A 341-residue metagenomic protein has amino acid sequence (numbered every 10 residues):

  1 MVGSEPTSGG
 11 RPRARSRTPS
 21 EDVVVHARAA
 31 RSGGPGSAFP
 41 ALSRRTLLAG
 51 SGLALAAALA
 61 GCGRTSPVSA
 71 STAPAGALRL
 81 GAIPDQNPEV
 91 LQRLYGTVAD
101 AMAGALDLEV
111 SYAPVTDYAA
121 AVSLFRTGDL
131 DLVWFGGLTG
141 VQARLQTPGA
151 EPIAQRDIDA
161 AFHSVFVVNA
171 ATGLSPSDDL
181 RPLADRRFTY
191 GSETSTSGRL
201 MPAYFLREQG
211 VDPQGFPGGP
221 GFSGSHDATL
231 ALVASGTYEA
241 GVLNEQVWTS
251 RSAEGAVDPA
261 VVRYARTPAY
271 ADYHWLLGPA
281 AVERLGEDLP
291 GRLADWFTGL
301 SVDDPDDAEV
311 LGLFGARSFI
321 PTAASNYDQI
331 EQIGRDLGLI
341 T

Functional and structural regions predicted by a protein language model:
M1-L42, L53-A57: N-terminal secretory signal peptides
S43-L48: N-terminal export leaders
G63-T65: Bacterial signal peptide processing site
A73-L138: Extracytoplasmic small-molecule ligand-binding "clamshell" domains of the periplasmic binding protein/Venus flytrap
A75-R79, Q86-R93, T97, Y270 (+2 more regions): An extracytoplasmic/periplasmic, membrane-proximal ligand-sensing/linker region
L80-A103, V115, F162-A231, Y238 (+1 more regions): Bilobed "Venus flytrap"/periplasmic-binding protein-like clamshell domains and structurally analogous long
W134-T147, R207-E208, A234-S235, E239-P259: A ligand-binding cleft/hinge motif common to bilobed small-molecule-binding domains
A150-D159, F216-G219, S252-Y270: Short beta-strand->loop
